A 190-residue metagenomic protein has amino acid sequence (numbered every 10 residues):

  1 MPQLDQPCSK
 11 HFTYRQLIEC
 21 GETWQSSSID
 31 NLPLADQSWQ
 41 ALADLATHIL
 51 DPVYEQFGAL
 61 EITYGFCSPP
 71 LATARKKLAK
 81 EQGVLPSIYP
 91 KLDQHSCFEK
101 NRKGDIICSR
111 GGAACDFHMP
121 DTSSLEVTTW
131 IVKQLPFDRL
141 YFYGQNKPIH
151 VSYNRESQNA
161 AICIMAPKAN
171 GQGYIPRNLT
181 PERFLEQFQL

Functional and structural regions predicted by a protein language model:
M1-Q56, N154-R155, I162, P167-L179: Extracytoplasmic cell-surface/polysaccharide-interacting catalytic and binding patches
Q6-F12, L60-C67, M119-D121: Short, exposed beta-strand "edge-strand" segments with a Pro/Gly-rich flavor and a Y/T-containing core
Q16, G21, P70, R75 (+1 more regions): Solvent-exposed, flexible loop/coil residues
I29-P33, K76-A79, G83-L85, F117-T122: A generic short-segment signal for beta-strand/edge and adjacent turn/coil regions
D36-Q40, L85-H95, D116-H118, S124-W130: Short linear motifs at secondary-structure transitions and domain/linker junctions
T47-Y89: Extended, low-complexity, intrinsically disordered C-terminal regulatory tails of eukaryotic serine/threonine kinases
A72-C108, V132: Active-site-adjacent substructure of cysteine-protease-like catalytic cores
K100-L190: Catalytic cores and adjacent binding grooves of peptidoglycan-active enzymes
